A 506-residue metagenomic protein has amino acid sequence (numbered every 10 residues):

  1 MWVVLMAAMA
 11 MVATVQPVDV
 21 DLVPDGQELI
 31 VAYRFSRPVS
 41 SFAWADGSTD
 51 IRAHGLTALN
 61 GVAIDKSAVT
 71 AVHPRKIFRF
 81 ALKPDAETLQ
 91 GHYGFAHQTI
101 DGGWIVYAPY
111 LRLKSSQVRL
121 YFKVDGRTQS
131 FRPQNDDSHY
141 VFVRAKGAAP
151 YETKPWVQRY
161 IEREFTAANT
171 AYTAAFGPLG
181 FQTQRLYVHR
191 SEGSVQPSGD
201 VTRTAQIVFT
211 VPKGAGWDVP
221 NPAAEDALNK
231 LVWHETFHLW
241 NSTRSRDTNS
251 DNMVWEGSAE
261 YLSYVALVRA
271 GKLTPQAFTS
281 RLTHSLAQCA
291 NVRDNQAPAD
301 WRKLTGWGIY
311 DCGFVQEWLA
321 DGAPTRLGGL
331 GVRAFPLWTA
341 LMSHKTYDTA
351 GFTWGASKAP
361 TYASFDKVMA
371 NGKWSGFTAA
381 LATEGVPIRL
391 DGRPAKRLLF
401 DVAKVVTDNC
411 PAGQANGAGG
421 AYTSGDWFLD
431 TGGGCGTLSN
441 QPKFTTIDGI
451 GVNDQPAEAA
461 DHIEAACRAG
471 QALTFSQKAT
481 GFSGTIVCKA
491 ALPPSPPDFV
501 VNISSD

Functional and structural regions predicted by a protein language model:
W2-A10: Sec-dependent N-terminal signal peptides
V12-S41, H344-D506: Beta/coil-rich, acidic/histidine-enriched accessory regions frequently appended to metallopeptidases
A32-P38, T49-T128, P150-L186, L262 (+1 more regions): Zn2+-dependent metallopeptidase catalytic core
F42-G47: Start-of-domain marker
D137-D251: Juxtacatalytic substrate-recognition/specificity segment
T236-F237, R281-Q296, F335-Y347: Long, well-ordered core segments of solenoidal/helical folds
D247-V315, D321-G329: Acidic/His/Gly-enriched intrinsically disordered linker/tail segments that often contain short helix/coil "MoRF-like"
A299-A380: Pan-zinc metallopeptidase signature
